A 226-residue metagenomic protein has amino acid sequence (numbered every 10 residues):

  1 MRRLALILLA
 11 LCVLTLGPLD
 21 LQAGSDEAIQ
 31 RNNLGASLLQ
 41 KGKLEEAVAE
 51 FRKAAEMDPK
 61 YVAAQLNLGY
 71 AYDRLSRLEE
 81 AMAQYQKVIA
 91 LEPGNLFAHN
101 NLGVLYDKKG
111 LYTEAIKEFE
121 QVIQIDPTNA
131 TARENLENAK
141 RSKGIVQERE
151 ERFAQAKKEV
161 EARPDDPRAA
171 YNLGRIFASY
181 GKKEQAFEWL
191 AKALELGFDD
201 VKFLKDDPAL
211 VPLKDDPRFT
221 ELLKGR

Functional and structural regions predicted by a protein language model:
I7-G17: Bacterial N-terminal signal peptides
D26-K60, Y70, R74, I145-Q147 (+4 more regions): Alpha-helical segment of the N-proximal tetratricopeptide repeat
E27-I29, V62-A63, L96-F97, A130-T131 (+3 more regions): Helix-start (N-cap) detector for alpha-helical repeat units in TPR-like alpha-solenoids, especially tetratricopeptide
N32, L39-Q40, L66, Y70-D73 (+5 more regions): Position-specific recognition of the canonical hydrophobic site in helix A of tetratricopeptide repeat
K41-K53, R74-K87, G94-F97, K109-Q121 (+2 more regions): Structural signature of tandem alpha-helical TPR/SEL1-like repeats, specifically the intra-repeat loop/turn
M57, L91, I125, A162-R163 (+1 more regions): Structural marker of alpha-solenoid helical repeat scaffolds
Q147-P217, E221-R226: Alpha-helical protein-protein interaction modules
